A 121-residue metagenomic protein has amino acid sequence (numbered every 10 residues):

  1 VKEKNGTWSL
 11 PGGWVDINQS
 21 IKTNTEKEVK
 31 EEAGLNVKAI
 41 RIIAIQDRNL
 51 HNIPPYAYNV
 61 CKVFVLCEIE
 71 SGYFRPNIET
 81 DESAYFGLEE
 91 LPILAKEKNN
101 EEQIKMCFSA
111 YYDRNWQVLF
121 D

Functional and structural regions predicted by a protein language model:
T7-W8, I78-D121: Nudix hydrolase/Nudix homology domain
L10-A44, V65: The catalytic Nudix box helix
V15, I69-E70, T80, L91: Hydrophobic pocket-lining residues within nucleotide cofactor-binding pockets
Q46-Y73: Active-site-adjacent beta-strand/loop module that shapes the phosphate/pyrophosphate-binding cleft
